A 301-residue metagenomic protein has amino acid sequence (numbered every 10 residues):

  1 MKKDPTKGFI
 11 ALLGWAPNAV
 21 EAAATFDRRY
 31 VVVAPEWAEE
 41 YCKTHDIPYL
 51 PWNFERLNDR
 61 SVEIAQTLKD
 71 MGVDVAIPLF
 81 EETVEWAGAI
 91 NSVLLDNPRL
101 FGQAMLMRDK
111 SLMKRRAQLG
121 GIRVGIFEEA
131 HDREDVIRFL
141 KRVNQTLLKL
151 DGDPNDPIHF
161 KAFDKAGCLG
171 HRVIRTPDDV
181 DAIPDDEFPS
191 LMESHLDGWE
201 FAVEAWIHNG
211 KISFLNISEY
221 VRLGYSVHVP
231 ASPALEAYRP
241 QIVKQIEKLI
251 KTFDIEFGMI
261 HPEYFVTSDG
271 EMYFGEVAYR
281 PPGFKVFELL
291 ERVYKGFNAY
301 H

Functional and structural regions predicted by a protein language model:
M1-A38, K43-H45, M71-V75, T252: Preference for protein termini
K3-T6, E236-A237, E291-H301: C-terminal active-site "lid" helix and adjoining low-complexity regulatory extension at the edge of ATP-using catalytic
K7, V73, N155-D156, I212: Local beta-strand N-terminus motif with an aromatic residue
W15-A16, F80, K110, T176: Helix N-cap/beta->alpha junction signal
H45-H131, D135-R138, R142: Conserved N-proximal alpha/beta basic substrate-recognition cap immediately N-terminal to, or forming the N-lobe
T67-V73, L147-P154, D186: Glycine-rich phosphate-binding loop signature in dinucleotide/nucleotide-binding domains
D164, G170-M272, P281, L290: Internal nucleotide-binding/catalytic subdomain
